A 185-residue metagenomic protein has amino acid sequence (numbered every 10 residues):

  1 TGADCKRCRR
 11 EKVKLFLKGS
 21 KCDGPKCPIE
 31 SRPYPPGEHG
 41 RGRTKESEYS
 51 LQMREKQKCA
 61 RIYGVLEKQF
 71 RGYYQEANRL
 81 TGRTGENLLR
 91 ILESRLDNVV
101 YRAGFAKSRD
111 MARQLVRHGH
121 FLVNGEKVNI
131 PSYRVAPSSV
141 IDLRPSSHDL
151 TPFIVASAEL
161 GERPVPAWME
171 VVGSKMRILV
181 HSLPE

Functional and structural regions predicted by a protein language model:
T1-A103, N129-E185: Ferredoxin-like alpha/beta domains used as RNA- or RNAP-binding modules
A106-R109: Beta-rich strand-turn-strand
L115-V116, V135: Short, well-ordered loop/turn sites that connect or cap secondary structure elements
G119-V123, K127-N129: Glycine- and Gly-Pro-enriched alpha-helical subdomains that act as flexible, kink-prone "lid/hinge" or packing modules
